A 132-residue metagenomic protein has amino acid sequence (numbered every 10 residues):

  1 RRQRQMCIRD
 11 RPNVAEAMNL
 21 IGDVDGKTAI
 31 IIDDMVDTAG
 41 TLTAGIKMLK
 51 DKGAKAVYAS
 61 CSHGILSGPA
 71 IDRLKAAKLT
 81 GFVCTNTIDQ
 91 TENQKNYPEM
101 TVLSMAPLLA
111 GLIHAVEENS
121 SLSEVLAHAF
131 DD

Functional and structural regions predicted by a protein language model:
R1-R2, L108: Generic structural microfeature
Q3-I8: Short, small-residue-biased leader/transition segments that mark boundaries at the very start of proteins
R9-Y97: PRPP/pyrophosphate-binding module of the type I phosphoribosyltransferase fold
I71-D132: Acidic, metal-coordinating catalytic segment for phosphate/diphosphate chemistry, firing primarily on the Nudix
